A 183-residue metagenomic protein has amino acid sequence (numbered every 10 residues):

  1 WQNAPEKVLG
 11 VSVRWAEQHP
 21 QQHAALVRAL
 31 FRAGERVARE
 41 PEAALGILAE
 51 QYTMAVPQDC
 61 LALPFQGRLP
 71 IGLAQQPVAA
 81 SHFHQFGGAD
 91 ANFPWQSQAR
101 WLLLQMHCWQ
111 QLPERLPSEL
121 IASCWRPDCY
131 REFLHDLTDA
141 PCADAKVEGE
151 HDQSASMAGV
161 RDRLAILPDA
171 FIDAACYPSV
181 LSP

Functional and structural regions predicted by a protein language model:
A4-Q22: A bilobed periplasmic-binding-protein/Venus flytrap-type ligand-binding module shared by bacterial periplasmic
H19-W125: Secondary-structure end/capping motifs
R100-P183: Conserved C-terminal helix/tail region of periplasmic/extracytoplasmic solute-binding proteins
